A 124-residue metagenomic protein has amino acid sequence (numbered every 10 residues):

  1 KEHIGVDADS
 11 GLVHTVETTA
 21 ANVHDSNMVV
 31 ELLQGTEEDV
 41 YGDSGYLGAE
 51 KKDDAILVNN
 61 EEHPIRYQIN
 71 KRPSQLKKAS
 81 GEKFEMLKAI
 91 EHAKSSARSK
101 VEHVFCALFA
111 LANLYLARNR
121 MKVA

Functional and structural regions predicted by a protein language model:
K1-L57, E61-H63, L111-R120: Polybasic low-complexity intrinsically disordered regions
E38-D39, S44-L108, V123: Helix-centered, glycine/charged polyanion-binding patches within enzymatic domains that contact phosphate-containing
